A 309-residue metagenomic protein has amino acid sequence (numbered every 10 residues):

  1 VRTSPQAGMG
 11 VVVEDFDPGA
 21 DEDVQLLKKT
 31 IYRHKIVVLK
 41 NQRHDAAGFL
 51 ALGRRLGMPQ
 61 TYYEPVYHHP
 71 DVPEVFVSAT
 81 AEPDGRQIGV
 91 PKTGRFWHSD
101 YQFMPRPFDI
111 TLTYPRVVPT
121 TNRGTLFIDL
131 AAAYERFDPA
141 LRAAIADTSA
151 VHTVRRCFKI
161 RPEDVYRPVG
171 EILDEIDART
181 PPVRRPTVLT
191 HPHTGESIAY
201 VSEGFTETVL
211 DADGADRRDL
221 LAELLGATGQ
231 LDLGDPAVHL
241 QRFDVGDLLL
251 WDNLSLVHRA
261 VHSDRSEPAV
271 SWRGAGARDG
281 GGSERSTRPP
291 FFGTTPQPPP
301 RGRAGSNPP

Functional and structural regions predicted by a protein language model:
V1-L248, L254-P289: Non-heme Fe(II) oxygenase catalytic core, chiefly the N-lobe of the double-stranded beta-helix
G293-T294: Generic detector of N-terminal low-structure segments
